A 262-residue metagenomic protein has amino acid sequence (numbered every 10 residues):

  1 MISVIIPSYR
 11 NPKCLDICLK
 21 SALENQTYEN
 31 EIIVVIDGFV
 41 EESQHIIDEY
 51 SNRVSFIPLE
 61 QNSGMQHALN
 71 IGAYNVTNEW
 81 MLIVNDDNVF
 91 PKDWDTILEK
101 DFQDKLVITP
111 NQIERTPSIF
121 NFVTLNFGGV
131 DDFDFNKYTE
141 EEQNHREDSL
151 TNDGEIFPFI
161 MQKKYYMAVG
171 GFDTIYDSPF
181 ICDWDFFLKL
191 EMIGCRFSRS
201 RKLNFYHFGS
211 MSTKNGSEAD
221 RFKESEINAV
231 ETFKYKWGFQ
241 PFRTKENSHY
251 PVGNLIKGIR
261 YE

Functional and structural regions predicted by a protein language model:
M1-S21: N-proximal low-complexity "stem/linker" segments adjacent to membrane-targeting elements
K20-E29: Short, acidic, metal-binding catalytic loop of nucleotide-sugar glycosyltransferases
Y28, I36-H45, N85, V89: A conserved acidic beta->alpha catalytic loop
L59-V76: Glycine-rich, basic loop-to-helix element that forms the pyrophosphate-binding segment of sugar-nucleotide handling
M81: Short aromatic/hydrophobic "clamp" motif used to bind/position activated sugar donors
K92-V130: Conserved donor NDP-sugar-binding/catalytic core segment of glycosyltransferases
T139-K163: A recurrent flexible, glycine/aromatic-enriched loop bordering the glycosyltransferase active site that acts as
D153-P158, M167-Y206: Donor nucleotide-sugar recognition loop
